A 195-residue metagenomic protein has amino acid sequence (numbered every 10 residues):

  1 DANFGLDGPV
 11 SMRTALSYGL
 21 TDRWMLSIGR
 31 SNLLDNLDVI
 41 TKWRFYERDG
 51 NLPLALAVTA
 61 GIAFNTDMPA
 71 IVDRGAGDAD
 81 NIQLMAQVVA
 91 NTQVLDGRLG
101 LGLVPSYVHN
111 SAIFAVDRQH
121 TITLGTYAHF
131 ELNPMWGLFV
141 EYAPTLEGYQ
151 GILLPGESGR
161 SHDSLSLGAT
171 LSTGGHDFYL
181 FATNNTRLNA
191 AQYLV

Functional and structural regions predicted by a protein language model:
D1-S111, F130, E141, T145-V195: Transmembrane beta-barrel domains of Gram-negative outer membranes and organellar outer membranes
V116-W136: A contiguous pocket-lining binding segment that forms or flanks enzyme active sites
